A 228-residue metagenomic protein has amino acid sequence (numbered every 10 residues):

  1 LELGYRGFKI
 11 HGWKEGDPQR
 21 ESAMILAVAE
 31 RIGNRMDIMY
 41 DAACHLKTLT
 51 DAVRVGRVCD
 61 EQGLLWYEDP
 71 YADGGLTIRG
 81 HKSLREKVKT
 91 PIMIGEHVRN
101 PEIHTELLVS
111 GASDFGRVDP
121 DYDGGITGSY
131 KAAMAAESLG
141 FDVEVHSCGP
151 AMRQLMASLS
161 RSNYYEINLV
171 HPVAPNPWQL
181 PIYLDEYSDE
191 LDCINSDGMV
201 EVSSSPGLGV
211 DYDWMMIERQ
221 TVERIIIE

Functional and structural regions predicted by a protein language model:
L1-K82, K87: Metal-dependent enolase-superfamily TIM-barrel catalytic cores that perform enediolate-based chemistry
F8, D41, Y67, L107 (+3 more regions): Conserved, mostly hydrophobic/aromatic
G16, T48, G75-L76, I126 (+3 more regions): Active-site-proximal flexible loops/turns
A29-I32, G63, M156-S160, S204 (+1 more regions): Structural signal for hydrophobic packing residues in well-ordered secondary-structure cores of soluble enzyme domains
R57, G63, G74-M199: Shared catalytic-loop signature of beta/alpha-barrel
P181-E228: C-terminal extensions of enzymes
